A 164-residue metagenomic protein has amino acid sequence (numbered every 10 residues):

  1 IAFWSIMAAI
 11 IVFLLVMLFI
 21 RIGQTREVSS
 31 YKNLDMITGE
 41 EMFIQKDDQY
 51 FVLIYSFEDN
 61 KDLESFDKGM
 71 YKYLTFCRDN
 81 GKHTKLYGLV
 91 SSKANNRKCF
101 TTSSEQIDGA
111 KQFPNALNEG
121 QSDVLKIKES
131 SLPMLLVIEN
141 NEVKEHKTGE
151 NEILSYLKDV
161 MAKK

Functional and structural regions predicted by a protein language model:
I1-D47, S155-K164: N-terminal leader/targeting and pre-domain segments
S5-I6, F66-G69, T102-E105, V143-K144 (+1 more regions): ER-lumen resident redox/N-glycosylation machinery signature
Y31-M36, D79-E119: Thiol-based oxidoreductase modules, predominantly thioredoxin-like and allied folds used for disulfide exchange
T38-K93: Local sequence-structure signature of Cys/Sec-based thiol-disulfide redox active-site neighborhoods
K61-E64, N96-F100, K144-K147: Extracytoplasmic/secreted cell-surface and envelope-processing proteins
Y71-T75, S122-L125, K158-A162: Surface-exposed alpha-helical segments enriched in charged/polar residues
S104-N140: Structural micro-motif
E129-K164: Non-catalytic, surface beta->alpha helical segment in thiol-disulfide oxidoreductase systems
